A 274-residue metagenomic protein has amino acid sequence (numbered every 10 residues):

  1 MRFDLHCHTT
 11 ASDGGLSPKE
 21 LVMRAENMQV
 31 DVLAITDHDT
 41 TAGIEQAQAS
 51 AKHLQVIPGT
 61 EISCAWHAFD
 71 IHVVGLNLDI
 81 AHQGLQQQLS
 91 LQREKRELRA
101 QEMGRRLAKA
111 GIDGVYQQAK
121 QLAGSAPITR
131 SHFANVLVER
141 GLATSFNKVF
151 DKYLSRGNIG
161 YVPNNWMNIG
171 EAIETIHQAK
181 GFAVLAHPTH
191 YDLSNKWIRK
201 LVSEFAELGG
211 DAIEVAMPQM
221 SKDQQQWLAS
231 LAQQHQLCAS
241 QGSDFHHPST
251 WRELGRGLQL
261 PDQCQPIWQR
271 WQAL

Functional and structural regions predicted by a protein language model:
M1-D70, L154-S155, M167-T250, Q259 (+2 more regions): An N-terminally biased module of ancient metal coordination in phosphate/nucleic-acid-related enzymes
S50-S203, L258, Q263-Q265: Extended substrate/RNA-proximal surfaces in nucleic-acid metabolism proteins
G84, T250-W251: A short acidic, helix-capping loop that chelates divalent metal ions and anchors anionic groups
L254: Short clusters of hydrophobic/aromatic residues that line enzyme substrate/ligand-binding pockets
A273-L274: Primarily interfacial, aromatic-capped hydrophobic alpha-helices that serve as membrane anchors
